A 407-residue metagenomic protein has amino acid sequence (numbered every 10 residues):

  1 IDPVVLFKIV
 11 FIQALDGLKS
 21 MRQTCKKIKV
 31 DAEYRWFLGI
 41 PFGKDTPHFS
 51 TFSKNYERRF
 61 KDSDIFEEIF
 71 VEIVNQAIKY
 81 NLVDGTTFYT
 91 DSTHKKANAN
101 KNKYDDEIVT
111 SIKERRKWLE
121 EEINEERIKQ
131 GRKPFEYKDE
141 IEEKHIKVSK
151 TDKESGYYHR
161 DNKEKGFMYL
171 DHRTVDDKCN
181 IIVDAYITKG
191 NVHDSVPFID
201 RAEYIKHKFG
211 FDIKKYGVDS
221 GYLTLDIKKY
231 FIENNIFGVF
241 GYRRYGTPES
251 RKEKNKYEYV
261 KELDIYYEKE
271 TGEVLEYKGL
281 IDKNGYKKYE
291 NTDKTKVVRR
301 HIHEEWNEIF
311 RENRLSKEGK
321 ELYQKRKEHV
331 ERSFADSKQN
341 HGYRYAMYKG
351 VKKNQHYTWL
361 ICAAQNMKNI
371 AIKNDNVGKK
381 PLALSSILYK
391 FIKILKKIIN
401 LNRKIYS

Functional and structural regions predicted by a protein language model:
I1-F11: Basic, short loop/linker segments at the boundary and entry of helix-turn-helix/winged-helix-like folds
A14: Short, aromatic/basic-rich helix-turn unit that serves as a nucleic-acid recognition element
G17-V30, I40-S407: Anion-binding and metal-coordination hotspots
Y34-L38: Short amphipathic alpha-helical interface patches used for protein-protein assembly/oligomerization
